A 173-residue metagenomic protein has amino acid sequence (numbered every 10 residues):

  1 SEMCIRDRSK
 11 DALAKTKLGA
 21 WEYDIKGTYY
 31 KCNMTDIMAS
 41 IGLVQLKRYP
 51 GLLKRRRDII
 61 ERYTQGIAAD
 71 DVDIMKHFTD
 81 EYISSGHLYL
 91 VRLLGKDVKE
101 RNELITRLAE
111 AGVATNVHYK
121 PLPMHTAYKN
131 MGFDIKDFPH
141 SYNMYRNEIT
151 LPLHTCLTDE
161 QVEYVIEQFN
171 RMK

Functional and structural regions predicted by a protein language model:
S1-K173: PLP-dependent aminotransferase class I/II
